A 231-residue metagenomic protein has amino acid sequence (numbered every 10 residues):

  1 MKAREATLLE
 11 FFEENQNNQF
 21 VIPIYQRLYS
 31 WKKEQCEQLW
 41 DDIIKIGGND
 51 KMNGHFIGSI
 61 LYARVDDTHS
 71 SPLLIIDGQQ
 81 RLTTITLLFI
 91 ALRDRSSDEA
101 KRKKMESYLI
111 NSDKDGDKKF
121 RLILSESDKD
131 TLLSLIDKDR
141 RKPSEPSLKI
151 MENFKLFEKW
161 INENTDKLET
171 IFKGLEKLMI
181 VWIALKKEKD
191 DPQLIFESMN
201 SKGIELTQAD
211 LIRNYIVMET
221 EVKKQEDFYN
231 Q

Functional and structural regions predicted by a protein language model:
K2-Q231: Glycine- and hydrophobic-rich flexible loops that cap the catalytic core of alpha/beta enzyme folds
